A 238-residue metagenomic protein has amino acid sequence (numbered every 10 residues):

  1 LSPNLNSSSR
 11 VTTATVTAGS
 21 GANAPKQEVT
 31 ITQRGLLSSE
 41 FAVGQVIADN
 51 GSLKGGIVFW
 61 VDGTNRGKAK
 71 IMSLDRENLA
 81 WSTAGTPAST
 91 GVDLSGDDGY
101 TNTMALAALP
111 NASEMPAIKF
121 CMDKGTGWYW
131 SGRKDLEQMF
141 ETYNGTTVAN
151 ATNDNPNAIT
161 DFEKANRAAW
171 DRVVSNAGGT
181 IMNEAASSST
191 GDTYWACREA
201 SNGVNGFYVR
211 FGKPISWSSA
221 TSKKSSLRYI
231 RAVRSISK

Functional and structural regions predicted by a protein language model:
L1, A14-V16, I31, M72: Extracellular/surface recognition and adhesion modules
S2-S8: Short, surface-exposed loop/turn segments at beta-strand-coil junctions that are enriched for proline with nearby
S8-G21: A short beta-strand micro-motif common to beta-rich folds, especially ectodomain repeats
N23-L36: C-terminal edge beta-strand
G35-W128, D192, K224-V233: Extracellular adhesion/carbohydrate-recognition regions
R76, D135, E199, R234-I236: Short, flexible loop/turn elements at secondary-structure junctions
P110, E114-W128, R133-F211: An exposed tryptophan-centered "aromatic clamp" motif
F211-K238: Disulfide-stabilized, aromatic/cysteine-rich ligand-recognition loop
